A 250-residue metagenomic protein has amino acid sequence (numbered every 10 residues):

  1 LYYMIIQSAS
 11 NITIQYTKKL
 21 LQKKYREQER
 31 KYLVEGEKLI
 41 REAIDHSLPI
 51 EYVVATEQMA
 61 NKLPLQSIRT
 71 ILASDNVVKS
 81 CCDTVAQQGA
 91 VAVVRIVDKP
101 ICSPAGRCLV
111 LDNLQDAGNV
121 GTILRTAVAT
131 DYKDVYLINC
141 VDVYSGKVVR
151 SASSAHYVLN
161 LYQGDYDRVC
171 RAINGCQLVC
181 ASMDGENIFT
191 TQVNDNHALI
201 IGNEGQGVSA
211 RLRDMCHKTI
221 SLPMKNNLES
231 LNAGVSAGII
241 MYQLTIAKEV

Functional and structural regions predicted by a protein language model:
Y2-Q58, C140-V141: Boundary-proximal intrinsically disordered activation/regulatory segments immediately upstream of a helical core
I5-S8, T70-S74, L159-R168: Short acidic-hydrophobic, aromatic-tinged amphipathic segments that line or gate anion-handling sites
G36, Q115-T122, E229-S236: Amphipathic alpha-helical repeat scaffolds
D45, D98-D184: RNA substrate-binding interface of SAM-dependent RNA methyltransferases
I68-R95: Glycine/small-residue-rich loop that forms an oxyanion/phosphate-binding "nest" at active or ligand-binding sites
A73-S74, D112, I138-N139, N160 (+1 more regions): Short beta->alpha connector loops at strand-helix junctions that form conserved, small/polar/Pro-enriched
A92, V128-T130, V148-Y157, A210-V250: Structured adenosyl-cofactor binding patch, chiefly the S-adenosyl-L-methionine
C180-L228: Active-site/ligand-binding-proximal alpha/beta "capping" segment
